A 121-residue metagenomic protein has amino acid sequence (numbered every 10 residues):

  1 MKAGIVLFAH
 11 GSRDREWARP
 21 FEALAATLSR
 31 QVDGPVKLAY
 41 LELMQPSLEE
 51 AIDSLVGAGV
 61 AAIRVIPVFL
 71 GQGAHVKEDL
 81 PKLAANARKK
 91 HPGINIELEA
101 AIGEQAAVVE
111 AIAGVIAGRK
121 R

Functional and structural regions predicted by a protein language model:
M1-R121: Active-site-proximal alpha-helix that buttresses catalytic centers in soluble enzyme cores
